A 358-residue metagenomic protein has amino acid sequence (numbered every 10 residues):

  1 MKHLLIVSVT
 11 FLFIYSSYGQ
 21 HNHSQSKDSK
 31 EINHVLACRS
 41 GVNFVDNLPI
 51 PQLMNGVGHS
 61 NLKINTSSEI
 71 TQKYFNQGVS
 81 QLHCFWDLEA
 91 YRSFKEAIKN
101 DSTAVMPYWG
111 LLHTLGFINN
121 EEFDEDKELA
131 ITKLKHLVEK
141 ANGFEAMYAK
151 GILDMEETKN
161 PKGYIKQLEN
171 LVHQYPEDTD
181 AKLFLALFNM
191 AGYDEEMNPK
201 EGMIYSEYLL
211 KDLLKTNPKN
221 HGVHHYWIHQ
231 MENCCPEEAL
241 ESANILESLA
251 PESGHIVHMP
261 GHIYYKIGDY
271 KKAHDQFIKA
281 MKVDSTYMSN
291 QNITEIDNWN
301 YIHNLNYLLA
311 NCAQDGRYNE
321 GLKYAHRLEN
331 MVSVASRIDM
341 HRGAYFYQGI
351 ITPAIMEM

Functional and structural regions predicted by a protein language model:
M1-S29: Bacterial Sec-dependent N-terminal signal peptides
H21-H224, P236-N244, S248-P251, I267-H274 (+4 more regions): N-terminal alpha-helical interaction modules that lie
Q230-M231: Alpha-solenoid helical-repeat scaffolds
N292-D297: Short, flexible, glycine-rich and Lys/Arg-enriched loop motifs at helix boundaries that contact anionic partners
